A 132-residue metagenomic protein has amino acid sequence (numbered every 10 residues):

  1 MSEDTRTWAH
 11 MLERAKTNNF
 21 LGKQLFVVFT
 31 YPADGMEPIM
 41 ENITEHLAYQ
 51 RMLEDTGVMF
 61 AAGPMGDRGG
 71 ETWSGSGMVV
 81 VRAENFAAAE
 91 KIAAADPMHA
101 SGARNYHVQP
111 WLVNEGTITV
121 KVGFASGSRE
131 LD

Functional and structural regions predicted by a protein language model:
M1-D132: Conserved, structured core segments of small domains
